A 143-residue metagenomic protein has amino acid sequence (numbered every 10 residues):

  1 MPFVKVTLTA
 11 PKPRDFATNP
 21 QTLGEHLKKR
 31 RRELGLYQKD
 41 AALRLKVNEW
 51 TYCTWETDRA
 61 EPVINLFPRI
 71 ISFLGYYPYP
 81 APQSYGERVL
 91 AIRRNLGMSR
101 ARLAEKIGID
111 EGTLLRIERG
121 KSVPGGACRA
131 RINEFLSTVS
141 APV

Functional and structural regions predicted by a protein language model:
P2-R32, S72, Y76-N95, A130: A short, Lys/Arg-rich alpha-helix, primarily the initiator
K29, D40, A91, R102 (+1 more regions): Surface-exposed charge patches
G35-C53, G97-L115: Short alpha-helical DNA-recognition segment
P62-P80, G125-V143: DNA major-groove recognition helix of helix-turn-helix/homeodomain DNA-binding modules
S84, R116, G125-A127: Short, tandemly repeated low-complexity microdomains enriched for cysteine and small residues
